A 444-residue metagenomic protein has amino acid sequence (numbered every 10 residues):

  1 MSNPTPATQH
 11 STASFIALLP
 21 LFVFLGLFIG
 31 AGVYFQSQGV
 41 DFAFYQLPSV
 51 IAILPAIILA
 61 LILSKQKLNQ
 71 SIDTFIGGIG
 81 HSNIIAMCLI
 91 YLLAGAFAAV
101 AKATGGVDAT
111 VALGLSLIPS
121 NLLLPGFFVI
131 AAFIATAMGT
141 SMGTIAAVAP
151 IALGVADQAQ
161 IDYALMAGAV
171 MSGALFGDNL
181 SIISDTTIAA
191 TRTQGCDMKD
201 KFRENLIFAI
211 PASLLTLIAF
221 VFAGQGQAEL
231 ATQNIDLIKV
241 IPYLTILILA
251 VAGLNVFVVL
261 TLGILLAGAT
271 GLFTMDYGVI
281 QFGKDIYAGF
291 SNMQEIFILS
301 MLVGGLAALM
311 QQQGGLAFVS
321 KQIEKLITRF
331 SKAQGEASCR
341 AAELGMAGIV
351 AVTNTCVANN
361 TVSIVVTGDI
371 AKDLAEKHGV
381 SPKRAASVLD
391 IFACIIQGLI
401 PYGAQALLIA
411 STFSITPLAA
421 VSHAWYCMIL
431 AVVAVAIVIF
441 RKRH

Functional and structural regions predicted by a protein language model:
N3, S172-L175, N179-N234, I238 (+2 more regions): Juxtamembrane and boundary regions of transmembrane helices in multi-pass small-molecule transporters and channels
T8-S11, I85-A86, Q160-M166, T191-I207 (+3 more regions): Membrane-interface alpha-helices at helix entry/exit sites of multi-pass transporters
Q9-A13, Q36-V50, G77-S82, G114-P119 (+5 more regions): Interfacial loop-to-helix junctions that mark the boundaries of transmembrane helices in multi-pass membrane
F15-I29, A43-S64, I85-L93, P125 (+5 more regions): Hydrophobic mid-bilayer segments of alpha-helices in multi-pass membrane transport proteins, especially secondary
Q46-L54, I58-I62, S71-G105, N121 (+6 more regions): Core transmembrane alpha-helical segments of multi-pass membrane transporters/permeases
C88-A98, I118-I151, E324-I370: Hydrophobic alpha-helical transmembrane segments of multi-pass integral membrane proteins, predominantly secondary
I90, N121-I134, Q160-G177, S338-N354 (+2 more regions): Alpha-helical transmembrane segments of multi-pass membrane proteins
G143-V155, M171, I182-C196, S320-K321 (+2 more regions): Re-entrant/interfacial helical elements at transmembrane boundaries that shape and gate the permeation pathway
